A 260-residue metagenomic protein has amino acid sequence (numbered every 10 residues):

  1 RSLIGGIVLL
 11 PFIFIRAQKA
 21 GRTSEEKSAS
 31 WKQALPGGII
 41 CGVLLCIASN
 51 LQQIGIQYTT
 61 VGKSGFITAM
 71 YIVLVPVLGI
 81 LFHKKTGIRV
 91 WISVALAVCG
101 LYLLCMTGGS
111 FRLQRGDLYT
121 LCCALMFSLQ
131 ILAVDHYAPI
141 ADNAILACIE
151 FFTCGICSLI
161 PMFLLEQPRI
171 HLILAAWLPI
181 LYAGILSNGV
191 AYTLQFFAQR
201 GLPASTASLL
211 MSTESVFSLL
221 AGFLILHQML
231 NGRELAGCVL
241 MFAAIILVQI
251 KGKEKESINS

Functional and structural regions predicted by a protein language model:
R1, G55, T60, L81-T86 (+5 more regions): Hydrophobic/aromatic residues within transmembrane alpha-helices of multi-pass small-molecule transporters
R1-I47, L74-L78, M126-A133, A147-L165: Transmembrane alpha-helices of multi-pass small-molecule transport proteins
G5, F12, I40-V43, I47 (+4 more regions): Glycine-/small-residue-enriched transmembrane alpha-helix faces in small-molecule transporters and effluxers
V8, I13, Y71-I92, V216-L235: C-terminal transmembrane-helix exit sites in multi-pass transporters
L9, T86-M106, F127, S158 (+3 more regions): Hydrophobic transmembrane alpha-helices of multi-pass small-molecule transport proteins
F14-T68, L103, G184-L202: Specific transmembrane alpha-helical segments of multi-pass solute transporters/efflux pumps, especially DMT/EamA
A29-A34, W91, M106-M126, F163-Y182 (+1 more regions): Juxtamembrane helix-entry segments on the extracytoplasmic side of multipass membrane proteins
S64-M70, V134-G155, N188-L224: Helix-helix packing/entry segments at the starts of transmembrane helices
